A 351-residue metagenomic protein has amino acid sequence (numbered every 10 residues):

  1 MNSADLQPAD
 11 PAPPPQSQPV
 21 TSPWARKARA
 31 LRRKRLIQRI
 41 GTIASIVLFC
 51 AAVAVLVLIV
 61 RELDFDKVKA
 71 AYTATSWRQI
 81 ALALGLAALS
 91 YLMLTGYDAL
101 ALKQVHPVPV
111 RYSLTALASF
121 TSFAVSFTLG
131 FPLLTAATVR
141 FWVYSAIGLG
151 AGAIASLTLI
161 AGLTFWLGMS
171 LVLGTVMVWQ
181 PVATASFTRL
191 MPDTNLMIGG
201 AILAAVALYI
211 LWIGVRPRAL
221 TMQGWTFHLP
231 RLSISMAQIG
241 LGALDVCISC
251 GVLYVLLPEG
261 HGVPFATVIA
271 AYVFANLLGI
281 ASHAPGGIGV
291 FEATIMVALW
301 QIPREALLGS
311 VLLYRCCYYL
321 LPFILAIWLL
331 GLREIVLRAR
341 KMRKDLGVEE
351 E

Functional and structural regions predicted by a protein language model:
N2-F120, M169, W179-I280, I302-R304 (+2 more regions): Predominantly cytoplasmic-facing regulatory/coupling regions of multi-pass membrane proteins
P109, T128-L129, G148, C247 (+1 more regions): Residues at alpha-helix boundaries and short interhelical turns
S113-L117, A136, A146-L163, P303-L313: Membrane-interface alpha-helices at helix entry/exit sites of multi-pass transporters
A116-V143: Hydrophobic, aromatic-rich membrane-embedded alpha-helical segments
T121-G130, A271-E292: Transmembrane alpha-helix interface/packing and boundary motifs in multi-pass membrane proteins, characterized by
F123-P132, G162-G174: Mid-bilayer segments of alpha-helical transmembrane spans in multi-pass integral membrane proteins that mediate
L133-S145, T175, P285-W300, L312: Re-entrant/interfacial helical elements at transmembrane boundaries that shape and gate the permeation pathway
R140, G150, S156-W166, S170 (+4 more regions): Internal, well-ordered alpha-helical segments in soluble enzyme and binding-protein domains
